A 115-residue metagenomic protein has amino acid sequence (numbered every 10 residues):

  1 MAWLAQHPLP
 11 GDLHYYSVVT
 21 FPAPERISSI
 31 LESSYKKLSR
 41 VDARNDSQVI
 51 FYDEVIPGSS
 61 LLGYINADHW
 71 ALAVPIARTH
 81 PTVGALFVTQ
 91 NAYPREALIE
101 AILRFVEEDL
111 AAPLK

Functional and structural regions predicted by a protein language model:
M1-K115: Lipid deacylating catalytic domains
